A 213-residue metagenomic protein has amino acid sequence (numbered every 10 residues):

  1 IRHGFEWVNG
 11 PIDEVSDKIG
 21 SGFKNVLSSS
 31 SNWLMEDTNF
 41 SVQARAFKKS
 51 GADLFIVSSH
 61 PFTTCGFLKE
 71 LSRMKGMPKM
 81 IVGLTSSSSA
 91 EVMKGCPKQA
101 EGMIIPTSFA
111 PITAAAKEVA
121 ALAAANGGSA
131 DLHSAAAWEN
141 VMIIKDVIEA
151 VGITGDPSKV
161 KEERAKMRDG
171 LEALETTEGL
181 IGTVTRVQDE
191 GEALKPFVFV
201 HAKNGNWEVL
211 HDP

Functional and structural regions predicted by a protein language model:
I1-P213: Extracytosolic ligand-binding ectodomains
